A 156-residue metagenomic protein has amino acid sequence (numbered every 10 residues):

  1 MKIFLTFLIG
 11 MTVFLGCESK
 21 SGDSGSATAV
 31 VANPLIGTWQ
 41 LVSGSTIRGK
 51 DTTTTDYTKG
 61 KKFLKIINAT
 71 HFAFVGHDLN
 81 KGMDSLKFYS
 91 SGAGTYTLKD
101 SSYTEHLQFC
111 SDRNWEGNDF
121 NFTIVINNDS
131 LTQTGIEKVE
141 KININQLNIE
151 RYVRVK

Functional and structural regions predicted by a protein language model:
M1-F4, E18-S19: Positively charged n-region of N-terminal signal peptides that target proteins for export
T6-F14: Bacterial N-terminal signal peptides
L15-S91, T104-K156: Lipid interaction determinants
A93-T97: Beta-propeller blade signature
